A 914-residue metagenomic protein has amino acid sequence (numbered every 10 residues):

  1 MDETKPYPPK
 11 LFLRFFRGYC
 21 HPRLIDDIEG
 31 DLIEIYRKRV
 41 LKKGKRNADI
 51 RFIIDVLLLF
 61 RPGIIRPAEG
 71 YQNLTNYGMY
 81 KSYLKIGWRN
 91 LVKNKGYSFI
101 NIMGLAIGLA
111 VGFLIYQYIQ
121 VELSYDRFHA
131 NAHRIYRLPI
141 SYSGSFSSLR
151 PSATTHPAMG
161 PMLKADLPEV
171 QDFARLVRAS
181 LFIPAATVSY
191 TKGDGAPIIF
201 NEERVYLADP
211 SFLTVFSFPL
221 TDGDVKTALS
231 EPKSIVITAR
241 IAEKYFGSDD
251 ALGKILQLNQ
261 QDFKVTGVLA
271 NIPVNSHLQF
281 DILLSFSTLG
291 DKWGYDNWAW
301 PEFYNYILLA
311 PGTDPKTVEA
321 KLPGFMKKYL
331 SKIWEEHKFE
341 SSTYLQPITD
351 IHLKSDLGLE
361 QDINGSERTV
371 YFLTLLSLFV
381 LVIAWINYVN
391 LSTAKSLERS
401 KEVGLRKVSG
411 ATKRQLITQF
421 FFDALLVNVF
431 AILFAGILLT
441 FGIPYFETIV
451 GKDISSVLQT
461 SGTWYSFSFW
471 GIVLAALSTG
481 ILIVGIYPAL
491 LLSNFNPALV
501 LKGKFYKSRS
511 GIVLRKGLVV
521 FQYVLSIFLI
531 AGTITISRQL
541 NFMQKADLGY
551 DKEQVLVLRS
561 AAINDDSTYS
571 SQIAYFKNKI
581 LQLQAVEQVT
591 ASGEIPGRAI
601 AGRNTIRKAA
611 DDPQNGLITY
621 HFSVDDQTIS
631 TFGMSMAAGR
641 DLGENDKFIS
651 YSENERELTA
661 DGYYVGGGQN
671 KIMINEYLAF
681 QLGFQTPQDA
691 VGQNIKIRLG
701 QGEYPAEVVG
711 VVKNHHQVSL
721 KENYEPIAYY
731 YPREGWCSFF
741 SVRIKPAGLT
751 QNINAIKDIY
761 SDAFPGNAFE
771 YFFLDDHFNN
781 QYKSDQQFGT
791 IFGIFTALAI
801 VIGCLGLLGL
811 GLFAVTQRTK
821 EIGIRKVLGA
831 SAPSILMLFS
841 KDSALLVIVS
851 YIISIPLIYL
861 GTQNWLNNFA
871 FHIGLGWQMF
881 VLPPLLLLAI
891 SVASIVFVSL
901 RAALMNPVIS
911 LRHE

Functional and structural regions predicted by a protein language model:
M1-K93, V908-R912: Negatively charged linear elements and acidic catalytic determinants
D26, Y116-P184, W300-Y306, E319-K321 (+4 more regions): Membrane-proximal extracellular/periplasmic loop immediately following the first transmembrane helix
A68-G70, N76-K81, L458, I486-V519 (+1 more regions): Feature of multi-pass inner-membrane transport and sensor proteins that recognizes transmembrane helices together
N73-Y77, L84, K93-Y118, G365-K401 (+5 more regions): Hydrophobic alpha-helical transmembrane segments of multi-pass inner-membrane transport and secretion
L84, W88, V92-I100, G104 (+4 more regions): Intracellular coupling helices
I107-Y136, G160, G442-G451, L525-Q554 (+1 more regions): Alpha-helical transmembrane segments
A110, L114-Q117, Y344, I348 (+3 more regions): Small-residue-rich transmembrane alpha-helices
A208-T221, I235-G365, N578-S784: Mid-to-C-terminal secondary-structure elements that act as membrane-proximal/extracytoplasmic interface segments
